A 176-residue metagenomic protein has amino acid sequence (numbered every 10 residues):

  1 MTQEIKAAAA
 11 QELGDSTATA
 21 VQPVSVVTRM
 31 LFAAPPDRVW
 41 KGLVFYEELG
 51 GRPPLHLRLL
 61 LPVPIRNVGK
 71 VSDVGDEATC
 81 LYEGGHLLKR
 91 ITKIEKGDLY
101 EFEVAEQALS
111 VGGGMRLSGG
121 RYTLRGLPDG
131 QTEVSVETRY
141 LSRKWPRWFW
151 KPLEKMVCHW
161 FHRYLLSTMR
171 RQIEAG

Functional and structural regions predicted by a protein language model:
T2-E4, P64, K155-T168: Low-complexity, charge- and small-residue-enriched intrinsically disordered regions
T2-G69: Hydrophobic ligand-binding cavity/cleft-lining segments
V21-S25, G75, G97, L117 (+1 more regions): A general secondary-structure signal for short beta-strands and their flanking turns/coil in non-transmembrane regions
S25-V27, G85-K89, M115-R121: Short, surface-exposed coil-to-beta transition loops
R29-A33, L81, R90, T123: Generic structural detector for well-ordered beta-strands
A33, I94-K96, L127-P128: Structural motif
E48-G51, L61-G113, E133, Y140 (+2 more regions): Glycine-rich portal/gate segments that line the openings of hydrophobic small-molecule binding cavities
Q107-R163: Beta-strand/loop substructures that line and gate deep hydrophobic ligand-binding cavities in soluble
